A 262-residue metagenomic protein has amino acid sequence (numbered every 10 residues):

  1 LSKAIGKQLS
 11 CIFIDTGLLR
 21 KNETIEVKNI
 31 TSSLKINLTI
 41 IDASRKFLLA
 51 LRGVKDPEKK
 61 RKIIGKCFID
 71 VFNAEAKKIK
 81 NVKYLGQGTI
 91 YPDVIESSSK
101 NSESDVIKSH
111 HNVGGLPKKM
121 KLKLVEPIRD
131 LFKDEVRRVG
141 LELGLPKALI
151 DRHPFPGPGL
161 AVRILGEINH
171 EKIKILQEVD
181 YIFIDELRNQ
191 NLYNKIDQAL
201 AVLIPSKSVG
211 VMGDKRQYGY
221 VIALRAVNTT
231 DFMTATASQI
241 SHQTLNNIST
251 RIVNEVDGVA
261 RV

Functional and structural regions predicted by a protein language model:
L1-V262: ATP/NTP-dependent adenylation/nucleotidyl-transfer catalytic domains that generate, transfer, or process NMP-activated
